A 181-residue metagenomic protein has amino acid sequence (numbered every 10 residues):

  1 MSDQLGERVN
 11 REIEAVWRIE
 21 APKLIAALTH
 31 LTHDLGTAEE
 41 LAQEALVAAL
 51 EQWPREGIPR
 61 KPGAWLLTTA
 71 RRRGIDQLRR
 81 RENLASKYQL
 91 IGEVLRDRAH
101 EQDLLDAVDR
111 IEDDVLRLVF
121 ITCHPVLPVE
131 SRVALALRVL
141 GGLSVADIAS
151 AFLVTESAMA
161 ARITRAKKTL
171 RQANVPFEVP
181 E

Functional and structural regions predicted by a protein language model:
S2-A26, G36-E39: A short, charge-rich alpha-helical start-of-domain segment used by transcription regulators
E20, P62, R162: Residues within the DNA-recognition helix of helix-turn-helix
L24, L28, L66, A70-L78: Hydrophobic-face residues of short alpha-helical interaction/recognition segments
Q43-P62, R80-E82, A173-E178: Sigma70-family region 2
R71-L90, Q172: Arg/Lys-rich amphipathic alpha helix in sigma70-family domain 2
L84-E112: Internal acidic/polar
V126-V145: Short amphipathic alpha helix immediately N-terminal
G141-A158: Helix-turn-helix DNA-binding module
